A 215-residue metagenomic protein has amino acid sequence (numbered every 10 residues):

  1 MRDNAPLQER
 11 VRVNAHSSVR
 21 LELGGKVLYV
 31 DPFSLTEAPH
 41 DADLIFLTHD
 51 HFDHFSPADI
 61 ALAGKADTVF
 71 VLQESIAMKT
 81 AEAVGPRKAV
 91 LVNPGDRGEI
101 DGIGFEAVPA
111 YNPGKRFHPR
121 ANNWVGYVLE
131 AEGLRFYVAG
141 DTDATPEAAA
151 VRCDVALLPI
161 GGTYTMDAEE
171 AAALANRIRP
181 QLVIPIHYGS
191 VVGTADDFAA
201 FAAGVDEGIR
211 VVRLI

Functional and structural regions predicted by a protein language model:
M1-H40, L91-R152, M166, I215: Core dinuclear metal-dependent hydrolase active-site scaffold
L21, H49, S56, F105 (+3 more regions): Divalent metal-coordination and catalytic microenvironments
V27-L28, L44, V155, L182: Short, Asp-centered acidic motifs that coordinate Mg2+ and/or phosphate in catalytic or ligand-binding sites
F33-T80, R152-L157: Active-site metal-binding motif and surrounding structural segment of the metallo-beta-lactamase
T36-E37, H51-F55, A77-T80, D96-E99 (+4 more regions): Active-site environment of divalent metal-dependent phosphoester hydrolases
A42-T48, V84-V92, G104, D154 (+1 more regions): Active-site regions of enzymes building and remodeling cell-envelope glycoconjugates
A58-P113, V125-Y127, A199: Portal/gating segments that form or line small-molecule/metal binding sites
V71-L72, D143-I215: Cap/insert and terminal regions of metallo-dependent hydrolase folds
